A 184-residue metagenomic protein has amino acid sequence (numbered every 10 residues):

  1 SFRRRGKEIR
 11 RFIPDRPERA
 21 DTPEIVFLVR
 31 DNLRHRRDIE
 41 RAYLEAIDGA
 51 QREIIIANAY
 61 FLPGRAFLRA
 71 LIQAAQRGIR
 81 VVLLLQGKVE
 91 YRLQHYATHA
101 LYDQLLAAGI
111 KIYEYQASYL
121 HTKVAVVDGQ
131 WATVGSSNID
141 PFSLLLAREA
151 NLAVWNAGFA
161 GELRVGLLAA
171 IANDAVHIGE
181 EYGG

Functional and structural regions predicted by a protein language model:
S1-G184: Charged, low-complexity intrinsically disordered terminal segments
